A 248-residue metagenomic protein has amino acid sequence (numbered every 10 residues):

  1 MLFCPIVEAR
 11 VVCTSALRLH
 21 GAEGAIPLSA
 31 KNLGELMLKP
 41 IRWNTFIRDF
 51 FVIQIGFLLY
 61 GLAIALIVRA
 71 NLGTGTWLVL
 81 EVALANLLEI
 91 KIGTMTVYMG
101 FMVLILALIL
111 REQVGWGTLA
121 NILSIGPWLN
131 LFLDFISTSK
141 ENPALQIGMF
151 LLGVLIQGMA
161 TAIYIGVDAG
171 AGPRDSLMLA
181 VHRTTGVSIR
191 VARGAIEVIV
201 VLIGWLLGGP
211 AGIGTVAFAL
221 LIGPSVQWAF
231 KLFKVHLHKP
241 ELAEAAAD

Functional and structural regions predicted by a protein language model:
P5-E8, E23: Intrinsic structural disorder/low-complexity segments
L19-L36: Short, Lys/Arg-enriched N-terminal segments with co-localized hydrophobic residues within the first ~10-30 amino acids
N32-D248: Core subunits and conserved enzymes of cellular information-processing and envelope-translocation systems across
